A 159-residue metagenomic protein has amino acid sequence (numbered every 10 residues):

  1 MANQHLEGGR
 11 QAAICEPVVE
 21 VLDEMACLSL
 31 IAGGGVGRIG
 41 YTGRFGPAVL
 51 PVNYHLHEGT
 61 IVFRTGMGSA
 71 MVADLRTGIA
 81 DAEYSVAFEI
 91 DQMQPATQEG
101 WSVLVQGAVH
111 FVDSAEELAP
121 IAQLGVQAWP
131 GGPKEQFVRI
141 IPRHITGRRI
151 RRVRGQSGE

Functional and structural regions predicted by a protein language model:
A2-V18, V86-E159: Charged, gly/pro-rich active-site loop segments
A12-R38: Short, basic/aromatic recognition patches
A32-G35, P47-V49, E83, P133-E135: Short gly/pro-enriched beta-turn/loop segments at secondary-structure junctions
G34-M67: Short beta-strand segments
G37-G40, V52, D74-R76, I90-M93: Short secondary-structure capping micro-motifs at structural edges
V49, V62-R64, M71-D74, A96-Q98 (+1 more regions): Short acidic/glycine-rich loop or secondary-structure boundary segments that cap or lie
L56-I79, V86: Compact nucleic-acid interaction/catalytic patches
